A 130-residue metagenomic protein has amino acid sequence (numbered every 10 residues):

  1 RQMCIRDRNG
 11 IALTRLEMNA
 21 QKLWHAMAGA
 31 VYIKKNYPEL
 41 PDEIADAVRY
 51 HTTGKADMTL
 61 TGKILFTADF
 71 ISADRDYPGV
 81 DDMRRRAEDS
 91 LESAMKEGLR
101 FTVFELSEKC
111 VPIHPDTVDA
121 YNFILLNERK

Functional and structural regions predicted by a protein language model:
R1-C4: Short, small-residue-biased leader/transition segments that mark boundaries at the very start of proteins
R6-T14, D81: Short glycine/proline- and charge-enriched loop/turn segments that cap or connect secondary-structure elements
L13-R15, V48-R49: Short acidic (Asp/Glu) patches
R15, D42-E43: A generic structural-conservation signal
R15-A26: Active-site metal-coordination segments of metallo-dependent hydrolases
L16, G29, I113-P115: Alpha-helical protein-protein interaction elements
W24-K35: An active-site-proximal "capping" alpha-helix that borders the catalytic cofactor pocket
K34-D42, R49-K130: Divalent metal-dependent phosphate-bond-processing catalytic cores, especially two-metal-ion Mg2+/Mn2+ enzymes that act
